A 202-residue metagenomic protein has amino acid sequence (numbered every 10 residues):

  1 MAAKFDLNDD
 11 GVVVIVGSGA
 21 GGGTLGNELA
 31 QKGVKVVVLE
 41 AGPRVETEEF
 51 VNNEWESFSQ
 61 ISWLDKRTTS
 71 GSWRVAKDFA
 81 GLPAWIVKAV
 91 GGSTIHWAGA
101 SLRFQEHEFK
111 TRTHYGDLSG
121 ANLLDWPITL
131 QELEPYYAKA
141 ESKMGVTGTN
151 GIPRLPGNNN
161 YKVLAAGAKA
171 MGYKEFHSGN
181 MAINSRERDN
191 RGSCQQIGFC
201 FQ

Functional and structural regions predicted by a protein language model:
A2-L118, N122-Q131: N-terminal glycine-rich phosphate/pyrophosphate-binding loop and immediately adjacent elements
E108, T113-Q202: Conserved redox-cofactor binding core of oxidoreductases
